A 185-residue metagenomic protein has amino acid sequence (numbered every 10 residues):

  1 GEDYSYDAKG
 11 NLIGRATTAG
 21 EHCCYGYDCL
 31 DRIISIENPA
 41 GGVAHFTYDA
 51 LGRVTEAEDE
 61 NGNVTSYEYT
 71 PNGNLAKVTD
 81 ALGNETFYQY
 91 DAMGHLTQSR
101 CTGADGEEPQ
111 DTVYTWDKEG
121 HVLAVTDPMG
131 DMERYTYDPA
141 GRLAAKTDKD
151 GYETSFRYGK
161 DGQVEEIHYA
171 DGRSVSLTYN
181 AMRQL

Functional and structural regions predicted by a protein language model:
G1-T17, E21-N38, G42-D59, N63-D80 (+4 more regions): Beta-strand elements of repeat-based all-beta scaffolds
